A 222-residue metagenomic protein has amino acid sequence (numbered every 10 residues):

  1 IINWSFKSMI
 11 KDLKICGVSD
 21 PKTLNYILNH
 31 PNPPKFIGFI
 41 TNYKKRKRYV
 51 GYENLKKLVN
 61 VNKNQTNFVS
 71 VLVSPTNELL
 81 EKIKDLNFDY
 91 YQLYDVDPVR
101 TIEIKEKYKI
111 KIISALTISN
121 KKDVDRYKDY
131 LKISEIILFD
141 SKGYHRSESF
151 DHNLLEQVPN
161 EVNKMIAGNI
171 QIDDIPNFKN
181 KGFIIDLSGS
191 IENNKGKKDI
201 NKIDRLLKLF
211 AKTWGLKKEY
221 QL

Functional and structural regions predicted by a protein language model:
W4-L222: Conserved N-terminal beta1-alpha1 strand-loop-helix module at the mouth
